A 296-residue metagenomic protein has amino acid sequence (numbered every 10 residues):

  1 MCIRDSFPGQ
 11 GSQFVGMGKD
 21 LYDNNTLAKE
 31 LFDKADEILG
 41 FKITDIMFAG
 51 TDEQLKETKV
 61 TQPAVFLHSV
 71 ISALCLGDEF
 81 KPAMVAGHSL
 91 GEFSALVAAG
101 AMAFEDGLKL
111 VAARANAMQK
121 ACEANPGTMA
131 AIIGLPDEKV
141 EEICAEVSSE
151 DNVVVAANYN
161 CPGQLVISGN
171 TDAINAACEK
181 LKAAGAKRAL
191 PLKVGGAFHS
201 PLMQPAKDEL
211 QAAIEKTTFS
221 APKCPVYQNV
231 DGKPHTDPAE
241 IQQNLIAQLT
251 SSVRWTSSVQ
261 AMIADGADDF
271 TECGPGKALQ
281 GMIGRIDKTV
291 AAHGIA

Functional and structural regions predicted by a protein language model:
R4-V140, L192, D269-A296: FabD-like malonyl-/acyl-CoA
Q10-S12, L39, A99-S251: Alpha/beta catalytic cores of group-transfer enzymes, especially the acyltransferase/condensing modules of polyketide
A173-I174, A213, G266, T289-H293: NAD(P)-dependent dehydrogenase/reductase Rossmann-like domain
K182, I263-G266: Non-catalytic positions within long, well-ordered alpha-helices that form the structural scaffold/packing of enzyme
V253-A261: A short, well-structured juxtamembrane/interface segment
